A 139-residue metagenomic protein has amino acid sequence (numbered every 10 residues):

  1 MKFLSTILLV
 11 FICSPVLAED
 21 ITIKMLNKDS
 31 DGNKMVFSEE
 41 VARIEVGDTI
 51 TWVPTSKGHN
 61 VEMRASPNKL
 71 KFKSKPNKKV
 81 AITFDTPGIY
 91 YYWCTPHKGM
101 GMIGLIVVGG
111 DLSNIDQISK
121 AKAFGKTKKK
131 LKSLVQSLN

Functional and structural regions predicted by a protein language model:
M1-L9: Sec-dependent signal peptide recognition, specifically the positively charged N-region followed immediately by
C13-S14: N-terminal signal peptide c-region/cleavage motif recognized by signal peptidases
L17-N139: Extracytoplasmic copper-binding redox domains, predominantly the cupredoxin/blue-copper superfamily
